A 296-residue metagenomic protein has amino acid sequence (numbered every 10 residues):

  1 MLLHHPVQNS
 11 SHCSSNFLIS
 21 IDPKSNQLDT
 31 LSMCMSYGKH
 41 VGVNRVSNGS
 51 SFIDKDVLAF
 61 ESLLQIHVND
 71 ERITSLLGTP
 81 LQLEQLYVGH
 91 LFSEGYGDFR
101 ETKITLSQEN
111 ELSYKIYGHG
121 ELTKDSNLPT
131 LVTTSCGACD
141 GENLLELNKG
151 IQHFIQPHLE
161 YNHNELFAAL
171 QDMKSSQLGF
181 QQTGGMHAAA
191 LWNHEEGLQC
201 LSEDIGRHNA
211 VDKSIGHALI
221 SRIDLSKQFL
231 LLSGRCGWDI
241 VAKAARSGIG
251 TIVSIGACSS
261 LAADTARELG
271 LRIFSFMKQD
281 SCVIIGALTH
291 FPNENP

Functional and structural regions predicted by a protein language model:
L2-H12: Extreme N-terminal basic, low-complexity initiation segments that serve as generic localization/processing leaders
N9, L198, C282: Flexible, glycine-rich phosphate/dinucleotide-binding loops and adjacent beta-alpha linkers at cofactor/substrate
S10-H12, G97, A138, A168 (+4 more regions): Residue-level detector of solvent-exposed, low-hydrophobicity positions
I19-I21, N26-A189, H194, L198-L201 (+1 more regions): Intrinsically disordered, low-complexity regions enriched in acidic/Ser/Thr/Pro/Gln residues
R207-N293: Feature captures the catalytic cores and cofactor-binding loops of soluble hydro-lyases/lyases that act on carboxylate
